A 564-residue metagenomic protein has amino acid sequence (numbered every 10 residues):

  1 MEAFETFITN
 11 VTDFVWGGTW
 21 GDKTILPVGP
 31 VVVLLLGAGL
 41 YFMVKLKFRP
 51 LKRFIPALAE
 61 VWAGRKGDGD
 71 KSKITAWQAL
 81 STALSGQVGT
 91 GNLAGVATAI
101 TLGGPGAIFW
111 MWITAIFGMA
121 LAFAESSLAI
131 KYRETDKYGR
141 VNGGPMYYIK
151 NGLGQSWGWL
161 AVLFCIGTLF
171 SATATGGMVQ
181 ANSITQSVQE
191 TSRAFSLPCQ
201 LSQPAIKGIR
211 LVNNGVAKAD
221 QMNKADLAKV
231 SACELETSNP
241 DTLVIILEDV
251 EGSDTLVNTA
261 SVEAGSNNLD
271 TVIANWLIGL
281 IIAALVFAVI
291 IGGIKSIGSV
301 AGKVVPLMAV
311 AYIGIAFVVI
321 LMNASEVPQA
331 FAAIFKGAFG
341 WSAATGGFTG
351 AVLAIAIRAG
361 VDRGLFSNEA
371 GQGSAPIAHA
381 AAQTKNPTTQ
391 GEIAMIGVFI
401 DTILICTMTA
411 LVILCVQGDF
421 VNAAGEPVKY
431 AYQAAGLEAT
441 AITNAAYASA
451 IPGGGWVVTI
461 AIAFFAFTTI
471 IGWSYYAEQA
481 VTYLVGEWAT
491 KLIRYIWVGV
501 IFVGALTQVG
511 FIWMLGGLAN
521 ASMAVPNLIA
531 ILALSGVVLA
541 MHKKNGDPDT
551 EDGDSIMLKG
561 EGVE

Functional and structural regions predicted by a protein language model:
M1-T90, I100-A107, G118, F502 (+1 more regions): N-terminal alpha-helical transmembrane segments of multi-pass membrane transport and channel/translocase proteins
V11-S72, S296-A359: Helix-loop-helix hairpins and the membrane-proximal interhelical loops of multi-pass alpha-helical transport proteins
F42-M43, S85, T114-G139, M146 (+4 more regions): Helix-loop-helix module between adjacent transmembrane segments
K45-L58, N182-V188, A274-F335, W513-K543 (+1 more regions): Membrane-interface loop-to-helix entry segments
F48-A76, G95-I100, G104-I108, A122-Q155 (+4 more regions): Flexible loop linkers connecting adjacent transmembrane helices in multi-pass alpha-helical membrane transporters
G69-L102, K131-M146, K150-G152, L163-L169 (+2 more regions): Alpha-helical membrane segments and immediately flanking helix-loop junctions that form or couple to the substrate/ion
F117-E125, I278-I294, V305-S325, R358 (+3 more regions): Selective recognition of specific alpha-helical transmembrane segments in multi-pass small-molecule
F123-R133, I315-A333, W341, T345-F348 (+4 more regions): Extracellular/periplasmic helix-exit of transmembrane alpha-helices
